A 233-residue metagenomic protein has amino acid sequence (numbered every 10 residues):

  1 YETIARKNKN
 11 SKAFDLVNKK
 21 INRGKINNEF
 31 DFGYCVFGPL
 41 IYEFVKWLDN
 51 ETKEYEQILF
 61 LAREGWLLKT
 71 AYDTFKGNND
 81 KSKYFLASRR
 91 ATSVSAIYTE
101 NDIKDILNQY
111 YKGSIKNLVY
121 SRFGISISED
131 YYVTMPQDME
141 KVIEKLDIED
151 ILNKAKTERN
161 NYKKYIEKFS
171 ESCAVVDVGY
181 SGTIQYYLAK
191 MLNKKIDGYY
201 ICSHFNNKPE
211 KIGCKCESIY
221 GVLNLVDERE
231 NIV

Functional and structural regions predicted by a protein language model:
Y1: Acidic, Mg2+-coordinating phosphoryl-transfer loop and its flanking beta/alpha structural elements, shared across
N18-F44, V94-I106, S114-V233: Long, contiguous domain-sized segments
W47-D49: Conserved helicase/translocase motor-coupling segment
K53, T70-K83, Y187-K195: Short, surface-exposed basic-aromatic patches at helix termini and helix-loop junctions that form
E56-A62, C173-V176: Short glycine-rich phosphate-binding loop at a beta-alpha junction
E64-L67: Glycine-rich phosphate-binding loops at beta-strand->alpha-helix junctions
N79-S95: Conserved beta-strand -> loop -> alpha-helix junction used to position metal-binding or nucleic-acid-contacting
